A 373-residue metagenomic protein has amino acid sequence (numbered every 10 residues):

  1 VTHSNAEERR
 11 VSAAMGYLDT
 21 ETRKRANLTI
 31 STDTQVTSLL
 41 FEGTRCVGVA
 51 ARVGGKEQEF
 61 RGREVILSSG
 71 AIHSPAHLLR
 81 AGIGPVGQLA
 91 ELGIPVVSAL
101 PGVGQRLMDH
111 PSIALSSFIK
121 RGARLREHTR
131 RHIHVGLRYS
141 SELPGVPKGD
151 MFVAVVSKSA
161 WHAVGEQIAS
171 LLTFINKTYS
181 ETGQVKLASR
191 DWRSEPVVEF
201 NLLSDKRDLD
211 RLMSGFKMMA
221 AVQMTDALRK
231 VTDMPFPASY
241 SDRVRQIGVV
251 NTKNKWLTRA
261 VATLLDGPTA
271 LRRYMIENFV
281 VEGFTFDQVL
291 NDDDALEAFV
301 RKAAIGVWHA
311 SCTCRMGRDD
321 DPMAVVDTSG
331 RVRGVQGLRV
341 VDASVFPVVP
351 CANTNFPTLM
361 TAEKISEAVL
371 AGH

Functional and structural regions predicted by a protein language model:
V1-G54, A114-F118, R126, P237-R243 (+1 more regions): Conserved redox-cofactor binding core of oxidoreductases
R23, S38-L39, V49-T129, K177 (+3 more regions): Glycine-rich loop(s) and the adjacent beta-strand/alpha-helix scaffold that form part
R25-T29, G62-R63, Q336: Loop/turn elements at helix/coil->beta-strand transitions in domains of secreted/extracellular proteins
T32-Q35, R45-V47, L92, V103 (+7 more regions): Residues that flank catalytic or metal-binding motifs in active/ligand-binding sites
K120, Y139-P357, I365-H373: FAD-dependent oxidoreductase catalytic-site/capping-region signature
